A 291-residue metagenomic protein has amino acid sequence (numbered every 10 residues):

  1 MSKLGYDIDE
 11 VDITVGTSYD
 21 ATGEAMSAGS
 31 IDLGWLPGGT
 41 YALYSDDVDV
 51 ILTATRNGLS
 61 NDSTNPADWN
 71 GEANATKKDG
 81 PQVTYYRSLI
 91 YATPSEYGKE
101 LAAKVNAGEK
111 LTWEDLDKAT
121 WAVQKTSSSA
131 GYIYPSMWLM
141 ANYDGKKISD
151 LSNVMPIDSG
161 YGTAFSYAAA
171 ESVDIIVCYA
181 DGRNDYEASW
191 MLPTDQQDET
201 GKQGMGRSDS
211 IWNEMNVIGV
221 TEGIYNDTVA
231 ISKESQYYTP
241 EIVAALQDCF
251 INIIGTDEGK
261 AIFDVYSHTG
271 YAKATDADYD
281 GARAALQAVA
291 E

Functional and structural regions predicted by a protein language model:
M1, V11-V15, K118-A122: Short, well-ordered beta-strand elements
M1-E10, M137, C249, D257-I262: Short, polar/charged alpha-helical segment
Y6-D7, V11-E24, P37, K147-S166: Short helix-initiation/N-cap motifs at beta->coil->alpha
V15-D20, G29-A42, D47, L52-N57 (+4 more regions): Beta->alpha turn/N-cap motifs
A21, A25, S30, G39-L43 (+11 more regions): Extracytoplasmic/secreted proteins, especially bacterial periplasmic and envelope-associated proteins
T55-S129: A conserved helix-loop-strand patch within extracytoplasmic ligand-binding domains of the periplasmic binding
D117-Y237: Pocket-lining segment of extracytoplasmic ligand-binding domains
N142, Y237-E291: An extracytoplasmic/periplasmic, membrane-proximal ligand-sensing/linker region
